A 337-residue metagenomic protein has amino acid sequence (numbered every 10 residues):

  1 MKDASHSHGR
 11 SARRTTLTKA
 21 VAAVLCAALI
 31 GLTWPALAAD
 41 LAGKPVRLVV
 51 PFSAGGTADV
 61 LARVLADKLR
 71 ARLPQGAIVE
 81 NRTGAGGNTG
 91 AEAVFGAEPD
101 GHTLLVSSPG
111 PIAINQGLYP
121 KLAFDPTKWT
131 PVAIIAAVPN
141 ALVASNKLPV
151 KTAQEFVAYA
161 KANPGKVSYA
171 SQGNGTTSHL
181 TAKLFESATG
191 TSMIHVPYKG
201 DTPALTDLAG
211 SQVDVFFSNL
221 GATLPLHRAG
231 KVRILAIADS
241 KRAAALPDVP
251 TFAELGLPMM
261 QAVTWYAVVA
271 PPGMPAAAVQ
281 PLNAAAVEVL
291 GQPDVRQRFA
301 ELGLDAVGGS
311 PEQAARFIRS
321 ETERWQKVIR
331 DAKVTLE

Functional and structural regions predicted by a protein language model:
M1-T16: N-terminal secretory signal peptides that target proteins for export/translocation
K2, G43-P45, T189-T191, E254 (+1 more regions): An extracytoplasmic/periplasmic, membrane-proximal ligand-sensing/linker region
A20-L32: Bacterial N-terminal signal peptides
A38-K128, K166, G190-F217, G308 (+1 more regions): N-terminal (or domain-start) structured segment
G96-H102, P109, G117-P203, F252 (+1 more regions): Hinge/capping helix and adjacent helix->loop/strand transition within the periplasmic-binding protein
P111-K121, L184-A188, V215-V249: A ligand-binding cleft/hinge motif common to bilobed small-molecule-binding domains
